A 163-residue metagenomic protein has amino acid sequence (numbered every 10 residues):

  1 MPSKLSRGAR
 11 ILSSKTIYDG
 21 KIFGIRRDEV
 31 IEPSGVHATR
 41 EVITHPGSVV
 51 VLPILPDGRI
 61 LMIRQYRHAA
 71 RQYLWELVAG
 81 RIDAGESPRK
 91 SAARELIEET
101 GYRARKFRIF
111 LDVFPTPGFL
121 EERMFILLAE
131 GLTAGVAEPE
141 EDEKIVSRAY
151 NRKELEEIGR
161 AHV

Functional and structural regions predicted by a protein language model:
M1-R7: Basic/polar N-terminal segments that are highly enriched at the extreme N-terminus, encompassing both cleavable
A9, S13-V50, P56: Acidic, metal-coordinating catalytic segment for phosphate/diphosphate chemistry, firing primarily on the Nudix
S14, I63-Q65, D112: Residue-level detector of high-confidence beta-strand sites
G24-D28, Y73, R123-F125, V146: Short beta-strand micro-motifs in enzyme catalytic cores
I31, V36, H68, T133-A134: Active-site/binding-pocket entry motifs
A38, G47-V50, L55, R81-R160: Unchanged
S48-Q72, E76: A glycine-rich, hydrophobic loop/mini-helix early in the fold
